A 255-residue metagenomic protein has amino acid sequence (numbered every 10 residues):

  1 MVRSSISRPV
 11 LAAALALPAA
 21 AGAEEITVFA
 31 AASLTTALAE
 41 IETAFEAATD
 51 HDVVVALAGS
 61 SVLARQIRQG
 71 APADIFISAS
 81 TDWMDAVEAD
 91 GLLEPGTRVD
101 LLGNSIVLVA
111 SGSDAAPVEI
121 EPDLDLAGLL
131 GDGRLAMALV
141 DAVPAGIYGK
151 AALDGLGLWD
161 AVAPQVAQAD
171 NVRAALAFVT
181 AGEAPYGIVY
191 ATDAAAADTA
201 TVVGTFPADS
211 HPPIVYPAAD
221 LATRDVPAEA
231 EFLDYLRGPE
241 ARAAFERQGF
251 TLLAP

Functional and structural regions predicted by a protein language model:
M1-L11: Bacterial N-terminal signal peptides that target proteins for export
L11, L15-L17: Leucine-biased recognition of intrinsically disordered, low-complexity hydrophobic segments
P18-A23: N-terminal signal peptide c-region/cleavage motif recognized by signal peptidases
E24-D50, V54-S61, R65-A71, S78-T81 (+3 more regions): Exported/periplasmic ABC-transporter solute-binding proteins
